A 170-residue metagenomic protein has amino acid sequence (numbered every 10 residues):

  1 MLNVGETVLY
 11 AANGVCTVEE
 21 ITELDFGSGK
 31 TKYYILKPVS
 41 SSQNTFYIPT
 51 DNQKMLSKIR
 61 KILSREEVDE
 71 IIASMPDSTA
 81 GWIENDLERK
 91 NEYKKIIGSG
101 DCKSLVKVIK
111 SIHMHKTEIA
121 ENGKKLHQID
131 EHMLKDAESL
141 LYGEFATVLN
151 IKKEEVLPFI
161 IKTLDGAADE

Functional and structural regions predicted by a protein language model:
M1-L56: A positional/architectural concept
Q53-E170: Charge/polar-rich, low-complexity and marginally structured segments
